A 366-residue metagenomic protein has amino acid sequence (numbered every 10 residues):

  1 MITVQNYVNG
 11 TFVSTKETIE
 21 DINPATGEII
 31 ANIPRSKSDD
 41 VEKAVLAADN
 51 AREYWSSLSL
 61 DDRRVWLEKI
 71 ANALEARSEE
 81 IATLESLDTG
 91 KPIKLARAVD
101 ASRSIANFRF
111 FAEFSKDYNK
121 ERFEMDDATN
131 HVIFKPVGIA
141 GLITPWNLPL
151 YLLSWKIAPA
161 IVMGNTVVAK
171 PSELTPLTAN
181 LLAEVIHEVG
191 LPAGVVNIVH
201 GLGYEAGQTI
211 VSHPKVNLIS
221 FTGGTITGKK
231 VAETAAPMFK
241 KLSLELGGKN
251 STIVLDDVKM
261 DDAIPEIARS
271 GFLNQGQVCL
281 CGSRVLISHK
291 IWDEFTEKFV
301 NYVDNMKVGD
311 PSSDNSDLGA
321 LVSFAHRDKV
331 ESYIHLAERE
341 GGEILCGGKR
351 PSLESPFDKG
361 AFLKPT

Functional and structural regions predicted by a protein language model:
M1-N32, V65, K69, Y118-I143 (+3 more regions): Terminal low-complexity tails and localization/encapsulation signals of metabolic enzymes
G10, G27, R63, E85 (+8 more regions): Residue-level signal for inorganic ion chemistry
I30-Y118: Glycine-rich loop-to-alpha-helix module at the N-terminal edge of alpha/beta enzyme cores
D39, A76, E80, K91 (+8 more regions): Short alpha-helical
R52, S56, A71-S78, A82 (+12 more regions): Structural signal for hydrophobic packing residues in well-ordered secondary-structure cores of soluble enzyme domains
L84-P92, R122-A128, S313-G319: Short linear capping/connector segments at secondary-structure termini
K120-D262: Rossmann-like NAD(P) dinucleotide-binding subdomain of oxidoreductase/dehydrogenase enzymes
L218, I226-K364: ALDH superfamily catalytic-core signature
